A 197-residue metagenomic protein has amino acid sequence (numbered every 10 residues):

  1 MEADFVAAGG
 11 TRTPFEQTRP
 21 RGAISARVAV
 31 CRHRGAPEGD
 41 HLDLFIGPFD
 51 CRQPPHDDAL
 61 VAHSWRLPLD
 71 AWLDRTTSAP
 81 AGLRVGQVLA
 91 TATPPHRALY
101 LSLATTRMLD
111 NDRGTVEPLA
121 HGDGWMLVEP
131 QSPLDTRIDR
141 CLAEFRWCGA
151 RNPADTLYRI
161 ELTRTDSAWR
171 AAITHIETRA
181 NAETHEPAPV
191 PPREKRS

Functional and structural regions predicted by a protein language model:
M1-S197: A charge-rich, low-complexity, intrinsically flexible signal that marks solvent-exposed coils, linkers, repeats
